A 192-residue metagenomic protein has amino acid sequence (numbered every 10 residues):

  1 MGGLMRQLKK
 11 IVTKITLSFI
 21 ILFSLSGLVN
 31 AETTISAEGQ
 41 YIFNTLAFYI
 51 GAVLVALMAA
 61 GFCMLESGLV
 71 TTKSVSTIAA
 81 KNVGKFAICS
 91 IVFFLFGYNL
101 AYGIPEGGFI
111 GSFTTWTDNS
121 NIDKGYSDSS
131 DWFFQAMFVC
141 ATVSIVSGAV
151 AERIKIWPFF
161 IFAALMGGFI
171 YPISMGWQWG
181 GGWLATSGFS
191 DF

Functional and structural regions predicted by a protein language model:
L4-F192: Hydrophobic alpha-helical transmembrane bundles of multi-pass membrane proteins
